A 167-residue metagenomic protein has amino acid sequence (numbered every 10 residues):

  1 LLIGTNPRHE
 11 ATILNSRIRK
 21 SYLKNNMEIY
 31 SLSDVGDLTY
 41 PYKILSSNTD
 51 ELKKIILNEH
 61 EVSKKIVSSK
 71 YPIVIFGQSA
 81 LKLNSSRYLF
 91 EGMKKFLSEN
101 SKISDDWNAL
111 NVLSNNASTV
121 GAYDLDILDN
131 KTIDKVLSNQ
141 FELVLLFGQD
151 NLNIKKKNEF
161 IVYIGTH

Functional and structural regions predicted by a protein language model:
L1-H167: Catalytic alpha/large subunits of respiratory electron-transfer oxidoreductases, centered on bis-MGD molybdoenzymes
